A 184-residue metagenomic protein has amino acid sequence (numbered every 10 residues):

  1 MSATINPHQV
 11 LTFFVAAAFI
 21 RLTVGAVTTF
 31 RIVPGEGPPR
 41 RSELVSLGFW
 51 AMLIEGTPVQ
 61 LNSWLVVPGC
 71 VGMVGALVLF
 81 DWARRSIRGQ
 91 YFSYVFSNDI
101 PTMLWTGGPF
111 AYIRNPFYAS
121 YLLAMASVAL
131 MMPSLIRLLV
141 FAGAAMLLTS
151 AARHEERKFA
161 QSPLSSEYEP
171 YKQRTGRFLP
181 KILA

Functional and structural regions predicted by a protein language model:
M1-T106, A124-A184: Membrane-anchoring alpha-helices and their flanking helix-loop junctions
T106-G107, A111-A119: Histidine-centered phosphotransfer motif of kinases
